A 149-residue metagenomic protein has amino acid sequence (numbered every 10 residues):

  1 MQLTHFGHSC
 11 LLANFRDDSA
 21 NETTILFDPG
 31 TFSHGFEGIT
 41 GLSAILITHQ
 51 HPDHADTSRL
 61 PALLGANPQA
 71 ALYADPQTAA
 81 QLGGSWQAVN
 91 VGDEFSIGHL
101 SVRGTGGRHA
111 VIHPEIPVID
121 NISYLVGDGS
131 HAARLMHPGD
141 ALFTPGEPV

Functional and structural regions predicted by a protein language model:
M1-T40, A88-P148: Core dinuclear metal-dependent hydrolase active-site scaffold
T31-A74, V149: Active-site metal-binding motif and surrounding structural segment of the metallo-beta-lactamase
S58-V111: Glycine/small-residue-rich loop that forms an oxyanion/phosphate-binding "nest" at active or ligand-binding sites
